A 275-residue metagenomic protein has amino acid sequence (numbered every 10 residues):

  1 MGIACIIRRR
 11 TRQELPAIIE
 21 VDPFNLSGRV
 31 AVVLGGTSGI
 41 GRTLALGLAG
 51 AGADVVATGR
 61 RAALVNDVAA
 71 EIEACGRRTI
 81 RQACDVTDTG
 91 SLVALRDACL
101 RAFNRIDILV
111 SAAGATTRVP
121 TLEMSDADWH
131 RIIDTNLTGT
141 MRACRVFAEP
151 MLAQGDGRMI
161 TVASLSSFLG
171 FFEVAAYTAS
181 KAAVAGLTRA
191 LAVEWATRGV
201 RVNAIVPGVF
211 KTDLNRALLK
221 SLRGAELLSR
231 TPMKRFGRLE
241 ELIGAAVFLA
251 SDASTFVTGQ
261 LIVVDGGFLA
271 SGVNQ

Functional and structural regions predicted by a protein language model:
R8, R12-D22, L169, V247 (+1 more regions): Short C-terminal tail/terminal secondary-structure segment of NAD(P)H-dependent dehydrogenase/reductase domains
T37-S38, R61: Conserved glycine-rich cofactor-binding loop
P120-T121, S125-I133, L227: Substrate-binding pocket helix/loop in short-chain dehydrogenase/reductase
M141, D156, R235-V264, L269: C-terminal substrate-recognition "lid" of short-chain dehydrogenase/reductases
C144, S180, T188: Active-site helix of classical SDR
E149, V193-T197, T255: Alpha-helical segment proximal to the catalytic Tyr-Lys
S164: Residue(s) in the substrate-gating loop at a strand-loop-helix junction that position the organic substrate next
